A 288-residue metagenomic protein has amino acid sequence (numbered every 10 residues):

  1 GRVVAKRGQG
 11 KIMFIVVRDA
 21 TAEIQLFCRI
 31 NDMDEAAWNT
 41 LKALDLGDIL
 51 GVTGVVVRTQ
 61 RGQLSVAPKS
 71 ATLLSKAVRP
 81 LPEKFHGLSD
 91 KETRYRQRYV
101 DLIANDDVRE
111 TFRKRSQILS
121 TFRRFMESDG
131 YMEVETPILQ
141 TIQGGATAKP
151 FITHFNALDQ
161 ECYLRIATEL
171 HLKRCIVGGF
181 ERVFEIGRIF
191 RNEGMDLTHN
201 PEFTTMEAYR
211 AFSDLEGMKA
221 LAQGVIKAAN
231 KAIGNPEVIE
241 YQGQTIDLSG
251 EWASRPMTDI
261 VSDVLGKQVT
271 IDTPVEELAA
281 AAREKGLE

Functional and structural regions predicted by a protein language model:
R2-E288: Class II aminoacyl-tRNA synthetase catalytic cores and aaRS-like
